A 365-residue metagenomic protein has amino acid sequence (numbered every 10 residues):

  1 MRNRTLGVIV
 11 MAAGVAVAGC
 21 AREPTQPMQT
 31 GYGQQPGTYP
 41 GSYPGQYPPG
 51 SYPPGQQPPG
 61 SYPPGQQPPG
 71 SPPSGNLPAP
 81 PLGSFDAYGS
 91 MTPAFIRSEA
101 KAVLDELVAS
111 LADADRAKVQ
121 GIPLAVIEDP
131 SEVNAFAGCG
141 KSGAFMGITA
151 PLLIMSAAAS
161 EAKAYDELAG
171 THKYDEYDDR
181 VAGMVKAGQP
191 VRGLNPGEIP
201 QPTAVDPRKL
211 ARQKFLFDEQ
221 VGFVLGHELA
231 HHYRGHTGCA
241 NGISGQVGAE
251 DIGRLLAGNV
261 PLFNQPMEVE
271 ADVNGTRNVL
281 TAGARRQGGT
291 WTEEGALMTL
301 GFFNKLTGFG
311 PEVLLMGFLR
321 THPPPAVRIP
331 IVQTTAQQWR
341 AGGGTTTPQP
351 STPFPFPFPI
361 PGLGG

Functional and structural regions predicted by a protein language model:
M1-I9: Bacterial N-terminal signal peptides that target proteins for export
A16-G19: C-terminal motif of bacterial Sec signal peptides marking the signal peptidase cleavage site
A21-Y39, Y43, Y47, P54-G55 (+6 more regions): C-terminal capping/extension segments of zinc metalloprotease domains
C139-D218: Active-site scaffold of zinc-dependent metalloenzymes
V185-T203, H232-A257: A structural motif
L216-A230: Short alpha-helix carrying the canonical HExxH Zn2+-binding catalytic motif
